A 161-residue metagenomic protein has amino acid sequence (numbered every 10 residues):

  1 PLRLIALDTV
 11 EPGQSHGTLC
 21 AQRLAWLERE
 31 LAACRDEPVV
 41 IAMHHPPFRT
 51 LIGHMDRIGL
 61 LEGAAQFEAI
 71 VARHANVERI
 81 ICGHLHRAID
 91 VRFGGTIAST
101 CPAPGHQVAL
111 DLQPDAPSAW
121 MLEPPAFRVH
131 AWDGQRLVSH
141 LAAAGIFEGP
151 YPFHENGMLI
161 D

Functional and structural regions predicted by a protein language model:
P1-T9: Active-site neighborhood of divalent metal-dependent phosphoester/pyrophosphate hydrolases
R3, H16-I97, M121, V129 (+2 more regions): His/acidic metal-ligating clusters that form di-metal
D8-T9, H45, A143: Short, structured patches in soluble enzyme cores that scaffold and shape functional sites
T9, Q14, S99: Residue-level signal for pocket-adjacent positions within structured domains
T9-V10, L51-M55, L110-Q113: Short acidic, glycine/proline-rich loop/turn micro-motifs
E11-G13, P47-R49, Q107: Feature marks short, surface-exposed loop/turn motifs that line or immediately flank catalytic pockets and channel
T100-D161: Acidic, His/Gly-rich catalytic cores of divalent-metal-dependent hydrolytic chemistry
